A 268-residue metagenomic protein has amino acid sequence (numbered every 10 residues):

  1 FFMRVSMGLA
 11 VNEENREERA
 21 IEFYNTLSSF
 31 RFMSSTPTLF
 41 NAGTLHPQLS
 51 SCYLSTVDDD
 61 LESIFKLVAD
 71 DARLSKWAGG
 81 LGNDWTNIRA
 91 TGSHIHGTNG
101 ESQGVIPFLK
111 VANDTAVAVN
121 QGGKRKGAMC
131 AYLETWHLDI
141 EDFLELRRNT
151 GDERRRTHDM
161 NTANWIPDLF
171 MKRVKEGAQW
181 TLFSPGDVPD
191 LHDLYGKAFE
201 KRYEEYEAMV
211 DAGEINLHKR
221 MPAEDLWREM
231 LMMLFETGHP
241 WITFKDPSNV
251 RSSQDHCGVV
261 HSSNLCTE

Functional and structural regions predicted by a protein language model:
F1-E268: Extended catalytic cores of very large enzyme megasubunits
